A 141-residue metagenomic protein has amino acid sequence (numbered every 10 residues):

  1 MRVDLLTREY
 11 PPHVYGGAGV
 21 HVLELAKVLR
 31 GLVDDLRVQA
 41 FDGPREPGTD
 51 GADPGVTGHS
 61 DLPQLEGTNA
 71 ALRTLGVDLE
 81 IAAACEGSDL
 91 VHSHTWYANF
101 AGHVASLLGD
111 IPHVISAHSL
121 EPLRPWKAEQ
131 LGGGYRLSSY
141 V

Functional and structural regions predicted by a protein language model:
M1-D50: N-terminal subdomain of nucleotide-sugar transferases
R8, A117-L120: Histidine-centered beta-alpha loop that forms part of the nucleotide-sugar donor binding/catalytic region in diverse
L32, A105-G109: Helix C-cap/helix->beta junction micro-motif
Q39-F41, D61, S116: Generic beta-sheet signal
R45, T49-C85, E129-G133: A short, charged, and often flexible helix/loop element on the N-terminal side of the glycosyltransferase catalytic
E86-L90: Short acidic/histidine-rich motifs immediately flanking catalytic phosphotransfer sites in two-component signaling
S93-A98, A117: Short His-centered aromatic/hydrophobic patch
P112, P122-V141: Nucleotide-sugar donor phosphate/pyrophosphate-binding loop at the beta->alpha transition of glycosyltransferases
